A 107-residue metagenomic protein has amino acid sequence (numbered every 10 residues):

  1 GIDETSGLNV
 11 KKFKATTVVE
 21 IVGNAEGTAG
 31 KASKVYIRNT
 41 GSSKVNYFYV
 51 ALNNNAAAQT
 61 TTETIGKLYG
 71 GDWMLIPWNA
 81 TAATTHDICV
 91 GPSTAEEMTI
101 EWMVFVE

Functional and structural regions predicted by a protein language model:
G1-T16: Exposed extracellular interaction/assembly regions and N-terminal maturation sites
K12, A51, L68, I76-N79 (+1 more regions): Beta-strand-rich, repetitive solenoid scaffolds
K12-A29, A57-T60: Surface-exposed ligand/attachment interfaces on beta-rich extracellular proteins
E26-S33, A80-H86: Short, solvent-exposed loop/turn segments enriched in Ser/Thr/Gly
A29, R38-T62: Short, surface-exposed beta-strand/strand-loop-strand elements in extracellular ectodomains
S33, K44-F48, E96-I100: Short beta-strand/loop motifs in extracellular/secreted proteins, especially within beta-sandwich accessory domains
G66-T85, V106: Beta-sandwich interaction modules
G91-E107: C-terminal interaction-tip segments
